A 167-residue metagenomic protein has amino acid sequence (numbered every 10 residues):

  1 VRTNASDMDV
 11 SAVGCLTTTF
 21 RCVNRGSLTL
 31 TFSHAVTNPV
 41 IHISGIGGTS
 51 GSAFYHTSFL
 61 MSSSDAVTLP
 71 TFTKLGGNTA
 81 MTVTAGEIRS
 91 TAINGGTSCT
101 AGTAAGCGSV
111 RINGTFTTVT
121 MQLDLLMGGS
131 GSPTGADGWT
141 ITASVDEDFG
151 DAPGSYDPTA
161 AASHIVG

Functional and structural regions predicted by a protein language model:
V1-S27: Surface-exposed, low-complexity/disordered Ser/Thr/Gly/Pro/Asn-rich loops and linkers
F20-C22, I46-T57, G128-S132: Extended, low-complexity, turn-rich repeat/linker tracts enriched in Gly/Pro/Ser/Thr and Asp/Glu that occur
G26-L28, P39-S44: Residue-level detector of short, conserved catalytic/binding motifs and their immediate flanks
L28-L30, G47-L75: Short, surface-exposed beta-strand/strand-loop-strand elements in extracellular ectodomains
F32-V40, F116-T118: Extended extracellular/luminal ectodomain segments enriched in beta-structured repeat modules
H34-V36, I43-G47, L125-M127: A mature extracytoplasmic/lumenal domain signature
D65-V145: Terminal, low-complexity interaction segments
V145-G167: A broad "non-catalytic interaction surface" signal
